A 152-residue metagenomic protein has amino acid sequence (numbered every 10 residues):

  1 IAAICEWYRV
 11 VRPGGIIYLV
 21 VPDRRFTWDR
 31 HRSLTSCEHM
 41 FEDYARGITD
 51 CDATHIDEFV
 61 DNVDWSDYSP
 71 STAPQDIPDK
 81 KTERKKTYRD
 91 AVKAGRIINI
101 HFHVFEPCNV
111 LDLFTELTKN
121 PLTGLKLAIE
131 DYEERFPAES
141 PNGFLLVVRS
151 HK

Functional and structural regions predicted by a protein language model:
A2, Y8, R12, I16-H151: S-adenosyl-L-methionine-dependent methyltransferase catalytic module, highlighting the catalytic core
